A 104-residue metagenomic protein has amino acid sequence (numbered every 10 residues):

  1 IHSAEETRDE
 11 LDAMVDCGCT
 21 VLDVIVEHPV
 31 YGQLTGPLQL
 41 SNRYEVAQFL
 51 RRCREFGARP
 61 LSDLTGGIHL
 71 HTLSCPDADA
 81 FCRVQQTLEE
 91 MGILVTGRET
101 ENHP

Functional and structural regions predicted by a protein language model:
I1: Active-site-flanking beta-strand signature of metal-NTP-handling nucleotidyl enzymes and homologous cyclase-like
A4-P104: Mid-protein regulatory/catalytic core that forms ligand/cofactor-binding pockets and protein-protein interaction
